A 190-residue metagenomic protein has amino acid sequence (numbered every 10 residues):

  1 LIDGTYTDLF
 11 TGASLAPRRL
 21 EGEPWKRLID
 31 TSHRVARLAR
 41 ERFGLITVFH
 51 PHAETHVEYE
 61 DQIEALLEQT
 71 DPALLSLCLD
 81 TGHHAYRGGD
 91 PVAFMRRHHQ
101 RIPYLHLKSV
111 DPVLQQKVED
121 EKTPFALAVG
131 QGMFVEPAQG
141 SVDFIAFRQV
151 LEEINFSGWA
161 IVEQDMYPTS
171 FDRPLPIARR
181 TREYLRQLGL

Functional and structural regions predicted by a protein language model:
L1-L77: Active-site acidic/histidine proton-transfer and metal-coordination neighborhood in alpha/beta enzyme cores
H33-R37, E60-L79, A85-L190: Histidine-acidic metal/acid-base catalytic patches
